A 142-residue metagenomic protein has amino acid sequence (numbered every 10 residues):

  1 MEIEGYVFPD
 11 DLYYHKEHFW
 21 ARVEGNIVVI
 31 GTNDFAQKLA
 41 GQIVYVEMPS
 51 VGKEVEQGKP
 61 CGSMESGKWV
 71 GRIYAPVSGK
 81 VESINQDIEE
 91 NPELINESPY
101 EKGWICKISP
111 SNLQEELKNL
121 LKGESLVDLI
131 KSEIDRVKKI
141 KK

Functional and structural regions predicted by a protein language model:
M1-Q57, K102-N112, N119, G123-V127 (+1 more regions): Acidic, low-complexity mobile loops and tails
Y13, E47, E65, G71-Y74: Small beta-strand-rich domains/subdomains or short beta-sheet motifs embedded in larger alpha/beta proteins
V23-N26, S83-E90, E115: Short, conserved beta-turn/loop elements at beta-strand boundaries and strand-helix junctions
V44-Y45, V51, W69-R72, N96: Short, conserved secondary-structure segments in the cores of folded domains
S50-M64, A75, E82-S83: Short, well-structured beta-strand-loop connectors
P60-G62, G67-W69, D87-I88, N112: Short, charged beta-turn/beta-strand-edge "cap" motif at the junction between a beta-strand and an adjacent loop
G71-K102: Mid-chain, well-packed structural core segment of small domains
